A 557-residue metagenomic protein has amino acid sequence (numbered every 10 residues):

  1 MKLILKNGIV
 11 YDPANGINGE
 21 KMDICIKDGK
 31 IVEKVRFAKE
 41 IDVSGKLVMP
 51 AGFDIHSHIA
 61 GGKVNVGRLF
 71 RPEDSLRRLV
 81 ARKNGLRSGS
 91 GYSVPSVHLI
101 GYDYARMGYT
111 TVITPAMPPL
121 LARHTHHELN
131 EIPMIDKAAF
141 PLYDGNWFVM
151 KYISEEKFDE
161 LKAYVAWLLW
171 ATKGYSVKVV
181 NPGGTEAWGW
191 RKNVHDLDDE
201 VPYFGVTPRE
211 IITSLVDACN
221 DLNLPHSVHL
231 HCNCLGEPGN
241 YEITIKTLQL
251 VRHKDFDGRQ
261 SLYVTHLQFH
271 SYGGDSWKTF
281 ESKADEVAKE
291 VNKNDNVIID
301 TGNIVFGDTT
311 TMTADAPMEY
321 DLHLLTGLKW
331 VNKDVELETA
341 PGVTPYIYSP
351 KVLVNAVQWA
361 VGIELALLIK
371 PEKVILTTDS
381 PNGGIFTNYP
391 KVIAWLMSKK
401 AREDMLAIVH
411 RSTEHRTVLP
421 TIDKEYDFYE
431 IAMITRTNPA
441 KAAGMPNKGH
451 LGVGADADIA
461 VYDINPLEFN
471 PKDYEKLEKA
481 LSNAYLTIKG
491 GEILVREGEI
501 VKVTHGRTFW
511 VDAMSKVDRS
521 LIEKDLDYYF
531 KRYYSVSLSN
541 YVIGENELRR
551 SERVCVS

Functional and structural regions predicted by a protein language model:
M1-M22, I26-K27, V35-R36, G61 (+4 more regions): Active-site microenvironment of metallo-dependent hydrolases
V35-M49: Active-site metal-binding motif and surrounding structural segment of the metallo-beta-lactamase
M49-I55, I113-P115, T265-H266, D300-T301 (+1 more regions): Active-site neighborhood of phospho(di)ester-bond hydrolases with catalytic His/Asp-centered motifs
A51-G62, S227-L235: Histidine-centered catalytic micro-motifs
I55-S57, G61-E200, E547, S551: Divalent-metal coordination cores built from histidine and acidic residues
A60, L120-A122, N146-V149, G184-W188 (+8 more regions): Flexible loop/turn segments at secondary-structure boundaries
R71-S90, K192-P202, M318-V343, S398-R416: A solvent-exposed, charged loop/short amphipathic helix patch at secondary-structure junctions
K157-N181, T185-V374: Histidine/acidic residue-rich metal-binding segments in metalloenzymes
